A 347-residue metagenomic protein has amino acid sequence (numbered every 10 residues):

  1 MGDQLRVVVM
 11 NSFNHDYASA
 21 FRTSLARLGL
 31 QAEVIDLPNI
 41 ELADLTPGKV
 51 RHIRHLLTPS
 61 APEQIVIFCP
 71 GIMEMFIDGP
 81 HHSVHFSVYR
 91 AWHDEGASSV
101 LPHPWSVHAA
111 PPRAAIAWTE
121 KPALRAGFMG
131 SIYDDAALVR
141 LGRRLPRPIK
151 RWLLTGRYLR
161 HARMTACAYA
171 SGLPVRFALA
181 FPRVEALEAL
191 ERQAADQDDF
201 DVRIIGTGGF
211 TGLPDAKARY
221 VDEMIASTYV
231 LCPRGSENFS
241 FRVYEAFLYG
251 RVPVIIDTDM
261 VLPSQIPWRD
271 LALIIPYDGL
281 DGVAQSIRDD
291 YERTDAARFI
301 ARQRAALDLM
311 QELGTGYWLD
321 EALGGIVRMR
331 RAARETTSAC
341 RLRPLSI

Functional and structural regions predicted by a protein language model:
G2-F239, D257-D270, F299, E312-E321 (+2 more regions): Nucleotide-sugar donor-binding catalytic core of glycosyltransferases
L141-R143, Y244-E245, I275, R288: "Short basic amphipathic alpha-helical interaction patches in structured regions
V221, Y244-L248: Short alpha-helical segment that forms part of, or immediately flanks, the ligand-binding pocket in carbohydrate-active
A226-S227, F247-R251: Conserved donor-binding/catalytic loop of nucleotide-activated donor transferases
G250, L271-I274: Short, hinge-like loop/turn segments at secondary-structure boundaries
V252-I256: Short hydrophobic beta-strand element within catalytic cores of glycosyltransferases and related nucleotide-activated
L273-A297: C-terminal "capping" alpha-helix adjacent to the active site of nucleotide-linked donor transferases in cell-envelope
A296-M310: Short C-terminal alpha-helical element
